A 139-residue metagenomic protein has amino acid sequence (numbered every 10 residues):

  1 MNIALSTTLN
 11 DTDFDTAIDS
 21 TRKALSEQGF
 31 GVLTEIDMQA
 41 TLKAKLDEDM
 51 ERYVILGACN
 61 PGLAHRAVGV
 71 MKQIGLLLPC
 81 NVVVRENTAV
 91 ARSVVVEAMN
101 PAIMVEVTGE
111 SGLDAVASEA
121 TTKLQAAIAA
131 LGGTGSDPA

Functional and structural regions predicted by a protein language model:
M1-Q28, A129, S136-A139: Terminal, regulation- and interaction-focused segments at domain boundaries
T12, T16, D37, A115 (+1 more regions): Conserved active-site and cofactor/substrate-binding residues in soluble primary-metabolism enzymes
R22, Q39-A40, Q125: Short glycine-/small-residue-rich flexible loop motifs, especially phosphate/cofactor-binding loops
G31-L33, D37-V83: Compact, glycine-rich, soluble single-domain proteins
V82, E86, E119-T121: Solvent-exposed, polar surface segments
V84-S111: Beta-strand/loop substructures that line and gate deep hydrophobic ligand-binding cavities in soluble
M104-A139: Well-ordered alpha/beta subsegment
